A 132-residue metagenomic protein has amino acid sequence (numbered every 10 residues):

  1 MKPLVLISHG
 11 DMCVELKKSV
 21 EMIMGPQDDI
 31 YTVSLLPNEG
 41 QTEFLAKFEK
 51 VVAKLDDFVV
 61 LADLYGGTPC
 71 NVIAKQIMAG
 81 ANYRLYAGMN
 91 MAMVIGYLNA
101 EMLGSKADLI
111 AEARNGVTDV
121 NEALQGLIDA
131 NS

Functional and structural regions predicted by a protein language model:
K2-S132: N-terminal loops that bind phosphate or other acidic moieties and the adjacent beta-alpha structural core
